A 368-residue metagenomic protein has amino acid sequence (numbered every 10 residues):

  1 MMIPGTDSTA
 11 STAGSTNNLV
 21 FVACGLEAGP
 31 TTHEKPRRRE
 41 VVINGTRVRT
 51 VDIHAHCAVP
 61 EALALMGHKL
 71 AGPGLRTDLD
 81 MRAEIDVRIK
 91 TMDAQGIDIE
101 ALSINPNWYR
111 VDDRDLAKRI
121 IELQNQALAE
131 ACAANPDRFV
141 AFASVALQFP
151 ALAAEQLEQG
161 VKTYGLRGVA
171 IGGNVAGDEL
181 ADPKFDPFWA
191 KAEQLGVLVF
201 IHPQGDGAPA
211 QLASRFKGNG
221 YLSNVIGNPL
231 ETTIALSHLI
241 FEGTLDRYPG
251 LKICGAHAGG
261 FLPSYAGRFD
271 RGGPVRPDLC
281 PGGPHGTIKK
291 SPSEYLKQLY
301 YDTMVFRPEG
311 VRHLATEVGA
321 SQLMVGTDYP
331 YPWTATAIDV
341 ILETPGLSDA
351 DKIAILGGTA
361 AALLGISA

Functional and structural regions predicted by a protein language model:
M1-R49, P60-I99, Q126-A134, E155-Q159 (+6 more regions): Mid-to-C-terminal alpha-helical segments outside catalytic/metal-binding sites
V51-A55, E100-L102, V140-A143, V169-I171 (+4 more regions): Hydrophobic faces of well-ordered beta-strands that scaffold small-molecule active sites in alpha/beta enzyme cores
V51-M66, P203-Q211, L262-G273: Short, solvent-exposed beta-strand-terminating loops
A58-E61, W108-R110, Q148-F149, A176-G177 (+4 more regions): Active-site environment of divalent metal-dependent phosphoester hydrolases
L75-T77, G227, I234, D278-R312: Aromatic-anchored helix/helix-loop segment that forms the rim or "lid" of small-molecule/cofactor binding pockets
D98-G243: Active-site gating/metal-coordination segments in enzymes
Y164-G168, E193-L198, K217-G218, Y248-L251 (+2 more regions): Glycine-enriched alpha-helix->loop->beta-strand junction motifs that scaffold or abut catalytic
I240-L296: Aromatic-lined glycan-binding groove of carbohydrate-active enzymes
